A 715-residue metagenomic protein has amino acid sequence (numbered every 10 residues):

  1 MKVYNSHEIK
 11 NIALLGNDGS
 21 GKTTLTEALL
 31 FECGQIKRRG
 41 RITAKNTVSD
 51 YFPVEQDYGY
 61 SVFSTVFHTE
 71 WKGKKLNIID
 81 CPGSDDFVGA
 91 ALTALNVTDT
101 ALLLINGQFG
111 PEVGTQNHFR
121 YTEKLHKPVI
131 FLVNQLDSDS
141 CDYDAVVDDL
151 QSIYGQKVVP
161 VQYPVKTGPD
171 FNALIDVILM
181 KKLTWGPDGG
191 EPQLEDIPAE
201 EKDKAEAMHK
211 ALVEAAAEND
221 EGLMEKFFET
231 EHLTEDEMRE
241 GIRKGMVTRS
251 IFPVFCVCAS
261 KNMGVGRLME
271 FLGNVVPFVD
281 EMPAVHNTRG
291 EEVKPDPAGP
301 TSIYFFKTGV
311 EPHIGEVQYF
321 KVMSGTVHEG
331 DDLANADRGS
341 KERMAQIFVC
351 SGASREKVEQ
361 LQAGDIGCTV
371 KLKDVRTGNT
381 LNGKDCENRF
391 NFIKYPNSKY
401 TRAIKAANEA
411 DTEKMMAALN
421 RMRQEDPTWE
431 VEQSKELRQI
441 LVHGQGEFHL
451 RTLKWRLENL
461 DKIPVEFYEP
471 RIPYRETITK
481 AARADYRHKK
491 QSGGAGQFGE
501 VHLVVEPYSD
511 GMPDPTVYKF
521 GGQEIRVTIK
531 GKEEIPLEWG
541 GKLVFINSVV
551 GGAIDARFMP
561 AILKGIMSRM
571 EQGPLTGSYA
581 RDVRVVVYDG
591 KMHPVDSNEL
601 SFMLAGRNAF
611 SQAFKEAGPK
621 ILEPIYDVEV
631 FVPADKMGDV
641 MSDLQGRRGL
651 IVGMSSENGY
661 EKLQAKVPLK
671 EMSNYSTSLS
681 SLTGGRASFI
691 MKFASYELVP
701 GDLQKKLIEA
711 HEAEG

Functional and structural regions predicted by a protein language model:
M1-G715: Structural and coupling elements of P-loop NTPases
